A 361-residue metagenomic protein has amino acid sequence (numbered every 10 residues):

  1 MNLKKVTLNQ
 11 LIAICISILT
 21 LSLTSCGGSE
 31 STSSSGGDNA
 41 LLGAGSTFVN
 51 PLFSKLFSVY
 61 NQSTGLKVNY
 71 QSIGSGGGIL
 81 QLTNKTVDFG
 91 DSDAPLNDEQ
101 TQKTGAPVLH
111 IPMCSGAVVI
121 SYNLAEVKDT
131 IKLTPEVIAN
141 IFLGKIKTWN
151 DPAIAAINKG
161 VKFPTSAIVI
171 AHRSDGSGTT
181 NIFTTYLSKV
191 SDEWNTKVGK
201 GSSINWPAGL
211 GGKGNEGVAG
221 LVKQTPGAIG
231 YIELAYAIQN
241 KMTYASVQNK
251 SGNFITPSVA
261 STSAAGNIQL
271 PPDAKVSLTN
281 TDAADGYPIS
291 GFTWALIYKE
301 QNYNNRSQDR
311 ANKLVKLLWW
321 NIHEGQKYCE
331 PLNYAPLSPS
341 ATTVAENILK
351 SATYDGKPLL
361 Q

Functional and structural regions predicted by a protein language model:
N2-A13: Bacterial N-terminal signal peptides that target proteins for export
I12-T20: Hydrophobic helical h-region of N-terminal Sec-dependent signal peptides in bacterial secretory/periplasmic proteins
L21-S25: C-terminal motif of bacterial Sec signal peptides marking the signal peptidase cleavage site
C26-Q361: Flexible loop/hinge segments at secondary-structure junctions
